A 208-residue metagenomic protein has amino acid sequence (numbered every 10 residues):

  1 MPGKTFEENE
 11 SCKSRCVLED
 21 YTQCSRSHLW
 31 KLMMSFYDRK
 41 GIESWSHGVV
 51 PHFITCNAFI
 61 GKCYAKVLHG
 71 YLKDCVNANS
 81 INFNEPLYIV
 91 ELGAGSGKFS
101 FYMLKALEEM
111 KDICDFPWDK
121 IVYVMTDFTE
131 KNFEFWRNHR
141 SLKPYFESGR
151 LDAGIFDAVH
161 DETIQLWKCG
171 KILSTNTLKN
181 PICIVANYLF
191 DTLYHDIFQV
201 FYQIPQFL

Functional and structural regions predicted by a protein language model:
M1-V90, S96-P181, L193, F198: Rossmann-like AdoMet
A186-L208: A mobile, often basic/glycine-rich helix-loop segment that functions as the active-site lid/recognition loop
